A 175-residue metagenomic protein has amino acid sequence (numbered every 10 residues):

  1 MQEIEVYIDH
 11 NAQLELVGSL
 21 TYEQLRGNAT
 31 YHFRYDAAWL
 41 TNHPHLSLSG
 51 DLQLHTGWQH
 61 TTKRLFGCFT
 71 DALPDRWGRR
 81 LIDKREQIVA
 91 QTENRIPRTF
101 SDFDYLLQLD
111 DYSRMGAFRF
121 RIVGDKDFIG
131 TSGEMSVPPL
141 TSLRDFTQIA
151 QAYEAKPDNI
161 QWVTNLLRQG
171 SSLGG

Functional and structural regions predicted by a protein language model:
M1-G175: Phosphate/dinucleotide-binding and metal-coordinating scaffold of catalytic cores in nucleotide-dependent enzymes
